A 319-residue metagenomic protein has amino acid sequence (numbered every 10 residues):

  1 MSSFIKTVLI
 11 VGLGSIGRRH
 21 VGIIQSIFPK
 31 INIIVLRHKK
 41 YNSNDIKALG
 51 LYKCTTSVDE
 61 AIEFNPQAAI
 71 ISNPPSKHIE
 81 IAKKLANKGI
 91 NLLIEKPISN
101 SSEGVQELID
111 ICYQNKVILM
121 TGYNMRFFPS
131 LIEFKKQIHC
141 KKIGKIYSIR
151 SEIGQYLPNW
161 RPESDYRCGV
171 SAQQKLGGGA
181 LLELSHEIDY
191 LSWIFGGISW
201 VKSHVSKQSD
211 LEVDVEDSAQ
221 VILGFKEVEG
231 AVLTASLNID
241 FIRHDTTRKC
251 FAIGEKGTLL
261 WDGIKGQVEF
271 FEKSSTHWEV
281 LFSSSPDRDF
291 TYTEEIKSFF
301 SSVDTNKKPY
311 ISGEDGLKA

Functional and structural regions predicted by a protein language model:
M1-L49: N-terminal Rossmann-like dinucleotide-binding module
S2, V35, A68-I71, C140 (+2 more regions): C-terminal helix-rich "cap/oligomerization" subdomain common to oxidoreductases
D45, L49-I111: Beta-loop-alpha module in the N-terminal Rossmann-like domain of NAD(P)-dependent dehydrogenases, especially those
I94, L119-T121, W261: Hydrophobic residues in well-ordered beta-strands that form the structural core
E107-M125, K145-I149: Rossmann-fold dehydrogenase core element
F128-E212: Predominantly a Rossmann-like dinucleotide-binding segment in NAD(P)-dependent oxidoreductases
I188-Q267, T293-N306: Contiguous beta-strand/loop segments that form the cofactor/metal-binding neighborhood of enzyme cores
W261-A319: C-terminal active-site/capping subdomain that shapes the small-molecule cofactor and substrate pocket of enzyme
